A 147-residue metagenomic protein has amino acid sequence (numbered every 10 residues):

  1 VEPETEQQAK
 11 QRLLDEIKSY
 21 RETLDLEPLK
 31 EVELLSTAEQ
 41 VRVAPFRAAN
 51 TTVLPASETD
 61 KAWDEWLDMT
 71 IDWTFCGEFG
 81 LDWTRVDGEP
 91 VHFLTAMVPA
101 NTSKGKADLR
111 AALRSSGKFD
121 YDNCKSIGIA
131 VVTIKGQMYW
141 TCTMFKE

Functional and structural regions predicted by a protein language model:
V1, T23-E27, H92-A100: Charged, low-complexity surface segments at secondary-structure and domain boundaries
E2-W73, I127: Short, well-ordered surface patches within globular domains
T59-E147: A well-ordered secondary-structure block
